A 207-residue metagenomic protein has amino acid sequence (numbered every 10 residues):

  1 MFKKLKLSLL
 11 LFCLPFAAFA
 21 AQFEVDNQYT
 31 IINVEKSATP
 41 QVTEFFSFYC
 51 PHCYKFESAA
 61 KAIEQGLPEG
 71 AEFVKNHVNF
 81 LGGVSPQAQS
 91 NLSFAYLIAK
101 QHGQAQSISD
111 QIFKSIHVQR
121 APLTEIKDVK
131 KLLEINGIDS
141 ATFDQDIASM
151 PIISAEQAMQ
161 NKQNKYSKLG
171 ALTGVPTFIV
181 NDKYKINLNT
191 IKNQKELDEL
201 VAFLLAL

Functional and structural regions predicted by a protein language model:
M1-L9: Bacterial N-terminal signal peptides that target proteins for export
F16-A21: Sec/Tat signal peptide C-region and signal peptidase I cleavage site
Q22-N27, L205-L207: Proteins that catalyze or organize thiol-disulfide redox chemistry and the adjacent proteostasis machinery handling
E24-P40: A short beta-strand-turn-helix
K36-P51, F73-H77: Short active-site neighborhood of thiol/selenol oxidoreductases, capturing the structured segment around
S47, I135-L207: C-terminal cap of thioredoxin/glutaredoxin-like
C50-F56, F178-I179: The canonical Cys-X-X-Cys-His
Y54-D128, F203, L207: Structural alpha/beta surface segment adjacent to cysteine/selenocysteine redox centers across thiol/disulfide enzymes
